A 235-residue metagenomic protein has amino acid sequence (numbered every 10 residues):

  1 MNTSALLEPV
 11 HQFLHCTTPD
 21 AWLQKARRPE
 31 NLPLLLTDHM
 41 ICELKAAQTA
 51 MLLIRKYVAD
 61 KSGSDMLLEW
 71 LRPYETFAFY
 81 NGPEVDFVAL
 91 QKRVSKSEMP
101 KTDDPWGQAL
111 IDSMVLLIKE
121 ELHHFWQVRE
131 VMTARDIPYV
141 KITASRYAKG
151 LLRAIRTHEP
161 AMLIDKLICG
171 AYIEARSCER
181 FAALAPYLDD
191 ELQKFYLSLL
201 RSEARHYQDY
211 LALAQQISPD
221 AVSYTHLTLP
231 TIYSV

Functional and structural regions predicted by a protein language model:
M1-L227: Non-heme di-metal
H226-V235: Single conserved hydrophobic/aromatic residue that forms the stacking wall/gate of nucleotide- or nucleobase-binding
